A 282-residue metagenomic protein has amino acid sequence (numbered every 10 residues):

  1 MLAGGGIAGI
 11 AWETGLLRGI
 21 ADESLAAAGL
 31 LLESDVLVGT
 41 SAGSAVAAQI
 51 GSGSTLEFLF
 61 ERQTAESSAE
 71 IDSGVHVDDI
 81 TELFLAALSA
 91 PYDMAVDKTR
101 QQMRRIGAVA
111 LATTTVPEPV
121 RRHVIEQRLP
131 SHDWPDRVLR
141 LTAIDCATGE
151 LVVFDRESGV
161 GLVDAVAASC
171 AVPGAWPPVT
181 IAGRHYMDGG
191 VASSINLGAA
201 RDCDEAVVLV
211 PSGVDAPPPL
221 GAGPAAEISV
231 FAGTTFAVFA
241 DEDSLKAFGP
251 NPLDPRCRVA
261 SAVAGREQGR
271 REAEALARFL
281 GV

Functional and structural regions predicted by a protein language model:
M1-T40, A45-V282: Patatin-like phospholipase
